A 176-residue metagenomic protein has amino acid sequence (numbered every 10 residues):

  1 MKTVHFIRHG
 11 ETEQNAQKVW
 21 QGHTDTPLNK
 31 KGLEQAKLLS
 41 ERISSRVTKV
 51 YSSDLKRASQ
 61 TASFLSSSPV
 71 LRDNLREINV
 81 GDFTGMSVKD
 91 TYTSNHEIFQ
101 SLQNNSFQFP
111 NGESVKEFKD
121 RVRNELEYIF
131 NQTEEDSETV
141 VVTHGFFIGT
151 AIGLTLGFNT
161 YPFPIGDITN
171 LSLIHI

Functional and structural regions predicted by a protein language model:
M1-H5: Extreme N-terminal starter segment of soluble prokaryotic enzymes
I7, E11-S68, E113: Active-site-proximal alpha-helix that buttresses catalytic centers in soluble enzyme cores
H9, H144, H175: Histidine-centered divalent metal-coordination motifs
I43-R46, I129-S137: Glycine-rich phosphate-binding loop signature in dinucleotide/nucleotide-binding domains
S52-S53, D120, V142-T143: Short beta-strand scaffold positions
L65-N124: Phosphate-handling substructures
G145-G149: GST superfamily/GST-like fold recognition
F158-I174: Domain-level recognition of soluble alpha/beta enzyme cores, biased toward histidine phosphatases/phosphomutases
